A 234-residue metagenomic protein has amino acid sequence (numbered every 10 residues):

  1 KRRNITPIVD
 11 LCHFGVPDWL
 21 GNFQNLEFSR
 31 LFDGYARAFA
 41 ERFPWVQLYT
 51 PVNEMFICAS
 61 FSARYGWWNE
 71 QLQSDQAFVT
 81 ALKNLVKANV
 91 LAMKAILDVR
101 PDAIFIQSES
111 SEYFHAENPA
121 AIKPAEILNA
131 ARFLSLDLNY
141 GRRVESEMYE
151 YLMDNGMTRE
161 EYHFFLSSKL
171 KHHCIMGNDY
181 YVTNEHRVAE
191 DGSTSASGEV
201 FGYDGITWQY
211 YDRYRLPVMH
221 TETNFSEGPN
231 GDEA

Functional and structural regions predicted by a protein language model:
R2-A234: Active-site region of glycoside hydrolase catalytic domains
